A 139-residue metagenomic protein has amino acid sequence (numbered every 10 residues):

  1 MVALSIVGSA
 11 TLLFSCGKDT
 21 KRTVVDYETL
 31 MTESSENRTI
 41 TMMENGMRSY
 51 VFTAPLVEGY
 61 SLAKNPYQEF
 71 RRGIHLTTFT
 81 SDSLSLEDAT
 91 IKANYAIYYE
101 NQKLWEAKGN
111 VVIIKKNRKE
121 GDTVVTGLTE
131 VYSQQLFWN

Functional and structural regions predicted by a protein language model:
M1-A3: Bacterial N-terminal signal peptides that target proteins for export
I6-V7: Terminal module of membrane-associated proteins
L12-S15: C-terminal motif of bacterial Sec signal peptides marking the signal peptidase cleavage site
G17-N139: Structural signature for solvent-exposed beta-strand/loop edge elements and short helix-capping sites, enriched
